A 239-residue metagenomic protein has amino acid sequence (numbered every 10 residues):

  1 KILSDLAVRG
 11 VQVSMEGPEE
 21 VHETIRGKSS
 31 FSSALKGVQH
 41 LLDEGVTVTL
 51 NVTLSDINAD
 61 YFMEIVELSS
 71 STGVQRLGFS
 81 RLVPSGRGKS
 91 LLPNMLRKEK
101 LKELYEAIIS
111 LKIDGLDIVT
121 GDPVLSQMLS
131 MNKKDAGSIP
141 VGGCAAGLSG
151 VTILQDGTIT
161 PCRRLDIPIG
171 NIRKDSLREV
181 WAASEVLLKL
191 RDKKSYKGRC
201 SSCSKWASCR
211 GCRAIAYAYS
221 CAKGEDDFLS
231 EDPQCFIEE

Functional and structural regions predicted by a protein language model:
K1-R97: Radical SAM/AdoMet-radical enzyme domain recognition
V11, G157, D175: Acidic/histidine-rich catalytic cores of soluble enzymes
H22-I25, L96, I118, C144 (+3 more regions): Short clusters of hydrophobic/aromatic residues that line enzyme substrate/ligand-binding pockets
G27-F31, M95-K98, K102, G170-D175 (+1 more regions): Short, conserved loop/turn and helix-capping segments at secondary-structure boundaries that abut family-defining
L35, M63, K102-E106, R178-W181 (+1 more regions): Generic alpha-helical structural signal
T53, G121-V124, A214: Short, well-ordered beta-to-alpha junction loops that form the rim of enzyme active sites and present histidine/acidic
V83-P168, S195-Y196, W206-S208: A C-terminal junction/extension of Radical SAM enzymes
R164-E239: Flexible mid-to-C-terminal extensions adjoining Fe-S/redox cofactors in radical SAM and related proteins
